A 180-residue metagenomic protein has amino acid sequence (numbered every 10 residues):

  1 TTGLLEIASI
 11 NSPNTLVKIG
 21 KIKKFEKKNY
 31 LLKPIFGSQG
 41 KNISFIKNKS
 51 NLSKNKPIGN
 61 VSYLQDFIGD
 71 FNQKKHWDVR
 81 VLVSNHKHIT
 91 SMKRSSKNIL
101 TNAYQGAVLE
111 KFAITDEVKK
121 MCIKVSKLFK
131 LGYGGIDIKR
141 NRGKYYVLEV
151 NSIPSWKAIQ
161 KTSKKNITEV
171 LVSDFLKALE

Functional and structural regions predicted by a protein language model:
T1-N42: A conserved helix-loop-beta module that forms one wall/lid of the active-site cleft in ATP-utilizing catalytic domains
G20-I22, F67-D70, K139: Short, solvent-exposed loop/turn elements at beta->coil junctions and helix N-caps that rim active or binding pockets
K27-K28, Q39-V125: Phosphate-binding site of ATP-dependent enzymes
Y30, Y63, I89-T90, G134 (+1 more regions): Protein kinase-like catalytic core scaffold
K33, V81-V83, K144-A158: A short beta-strand motif that forms the metal-chelation/ATP-contact edge of phosphoryl-transfer active sites
G37, H86, N141-G143: Short strand-connecting beta-turns/loops that link adjacent beta-strands
D66, I99-V147, E169-E180: A long amphipathic alpha-helix within ATP-dependent nucleotide-binding catalytic cores
W156-N166: Short, flexible active-site recognition loops that position polar ligands and cofactors
